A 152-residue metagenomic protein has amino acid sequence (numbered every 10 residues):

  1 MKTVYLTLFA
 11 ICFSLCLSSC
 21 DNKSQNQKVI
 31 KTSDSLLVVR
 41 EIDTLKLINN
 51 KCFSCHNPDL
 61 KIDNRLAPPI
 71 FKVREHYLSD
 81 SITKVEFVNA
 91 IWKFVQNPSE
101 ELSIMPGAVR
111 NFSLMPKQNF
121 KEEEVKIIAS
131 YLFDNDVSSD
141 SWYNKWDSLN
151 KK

Functional and structural regions predicted by a protein language model:
M1-L6: Positively charged n-region of N-terminal signal peptides that target proteins for export
C16-S19: C-terminal motif of bacterial Sec signal peptides marking the signal peptidase cleavage site
S24-L47: Electrostatic cytochrome c docking/interface patches
I48-D59, I128-L132: The canonical Cys-X-X-Cys-His
H56, V95-Q96: Protein kinase-like catalytic domain
L60-W92, L114-P116: Gly/Gly-Pro-rich "capping" loops immediately C-terminal to redox-active cysteine motifs in periplasmic/lumenal
R65-V73, N97-E124: Axial heme c-ligation environment in periplasmic c-type cytochrome domains
S113-W146: C-terminal capping alpha-helices of c-type cytochrome domains
